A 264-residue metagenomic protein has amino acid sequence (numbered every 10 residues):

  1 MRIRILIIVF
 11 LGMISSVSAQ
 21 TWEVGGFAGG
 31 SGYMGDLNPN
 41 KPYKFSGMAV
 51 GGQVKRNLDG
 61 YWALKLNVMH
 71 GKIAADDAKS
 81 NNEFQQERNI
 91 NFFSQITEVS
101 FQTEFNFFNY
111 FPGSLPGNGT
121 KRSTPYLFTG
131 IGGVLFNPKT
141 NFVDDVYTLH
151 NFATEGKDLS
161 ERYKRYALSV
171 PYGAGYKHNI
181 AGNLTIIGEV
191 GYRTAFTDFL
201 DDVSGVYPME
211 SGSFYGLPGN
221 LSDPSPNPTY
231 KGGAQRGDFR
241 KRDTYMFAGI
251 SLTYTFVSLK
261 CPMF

Functional and structural regions predicted by a protein language model:
S18, R56-G60, F107-N109, L135 (+2 more regions): Outer-membrane beta-barrel strand-turn architecture
A19-N57, P138, R242-G249, T253-L259: Short glycine/proline- and aromatic-enriched beta-strand/turn motifs that initiate or cap beta-hairpins
W22, Y61-L64, F111, N183-I186 (+1 more regions): Repeated loop/turn-to-beta-strand initiation elements of outer-membrane beta-barrel proteins
G26, G30, G52-R56, F101-F105 (+4 more regions): Residues on the lipid-exposed face of transmembrane beta-strands in outer-membrane beta-barrel proteins
M34-N40, F84-F92, S114-L115, E155-R162 (+1 more regions): Extracellular loop and loop/strand-boundary signature of outer-membrane beta-barrel proteins
K44-M48, Q95-V99, S123, K164-V170 (+1 more regions): Residues that define the transmembrane beta-barrel architecture of outer-membrane proteins
W62, V68-D145: Gram-negative (and chloroplast) outer-membrane scaffold detector with strong preference for beta-barrel transmembrane
A181-F264: Predominantly the C-terminal beta-signal and adjacent terminal strand-loop region of outer-membrane beta-barrel
